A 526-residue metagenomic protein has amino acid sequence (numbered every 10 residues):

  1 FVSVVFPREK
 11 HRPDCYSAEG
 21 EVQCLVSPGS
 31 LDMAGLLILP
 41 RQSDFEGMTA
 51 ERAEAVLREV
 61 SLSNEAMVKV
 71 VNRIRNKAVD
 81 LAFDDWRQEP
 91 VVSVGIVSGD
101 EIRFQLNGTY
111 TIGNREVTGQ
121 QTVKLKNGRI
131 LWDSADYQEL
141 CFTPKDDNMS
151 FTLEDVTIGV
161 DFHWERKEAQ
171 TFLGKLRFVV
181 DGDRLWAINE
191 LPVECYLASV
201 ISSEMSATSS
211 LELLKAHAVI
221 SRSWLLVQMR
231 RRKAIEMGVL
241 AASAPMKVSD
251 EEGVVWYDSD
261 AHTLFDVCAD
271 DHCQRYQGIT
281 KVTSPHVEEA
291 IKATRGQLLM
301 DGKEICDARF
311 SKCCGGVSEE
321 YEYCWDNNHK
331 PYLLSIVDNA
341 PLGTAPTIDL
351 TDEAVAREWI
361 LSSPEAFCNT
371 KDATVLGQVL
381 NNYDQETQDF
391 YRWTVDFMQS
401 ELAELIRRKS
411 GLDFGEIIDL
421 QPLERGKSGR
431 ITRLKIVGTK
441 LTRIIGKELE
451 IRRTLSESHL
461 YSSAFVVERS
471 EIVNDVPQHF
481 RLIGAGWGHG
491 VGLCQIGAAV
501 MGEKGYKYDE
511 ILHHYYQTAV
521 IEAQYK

Functional and structural regions predicted by a protein language model:
F1-V79: HIT superfamily nucleotide-processing domains
N76-K526: Conserved, single-site charged/polar hotspot
